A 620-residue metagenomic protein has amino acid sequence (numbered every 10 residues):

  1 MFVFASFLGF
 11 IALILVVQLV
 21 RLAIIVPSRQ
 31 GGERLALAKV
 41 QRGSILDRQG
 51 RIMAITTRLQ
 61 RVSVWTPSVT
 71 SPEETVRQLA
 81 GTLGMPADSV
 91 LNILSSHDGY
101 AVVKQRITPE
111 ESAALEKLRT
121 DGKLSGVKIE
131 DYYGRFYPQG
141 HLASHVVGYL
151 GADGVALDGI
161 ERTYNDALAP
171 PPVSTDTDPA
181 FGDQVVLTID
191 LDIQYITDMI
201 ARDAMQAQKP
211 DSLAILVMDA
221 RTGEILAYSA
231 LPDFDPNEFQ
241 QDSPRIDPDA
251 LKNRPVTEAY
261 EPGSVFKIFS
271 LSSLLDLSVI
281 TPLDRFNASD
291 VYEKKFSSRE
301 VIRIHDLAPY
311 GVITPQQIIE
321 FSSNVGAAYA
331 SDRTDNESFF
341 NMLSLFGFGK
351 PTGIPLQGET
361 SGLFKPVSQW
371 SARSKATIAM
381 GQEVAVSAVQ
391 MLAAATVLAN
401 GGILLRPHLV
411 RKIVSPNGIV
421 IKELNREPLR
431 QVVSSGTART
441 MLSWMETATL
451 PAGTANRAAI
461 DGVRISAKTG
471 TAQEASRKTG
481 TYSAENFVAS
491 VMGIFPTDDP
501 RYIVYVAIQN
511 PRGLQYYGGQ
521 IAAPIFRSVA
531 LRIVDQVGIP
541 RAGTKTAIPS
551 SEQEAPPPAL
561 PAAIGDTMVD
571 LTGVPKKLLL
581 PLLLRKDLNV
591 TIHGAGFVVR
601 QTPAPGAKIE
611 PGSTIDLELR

Functional and structural regions predicted by a protein language model:
M1-Q241, A259, E337-K350, G358 (+6 more regions): Periplasmic/cell-envelope proteins involved in peptidoglycan metabolism and beta-lactam response
A54, A220-S264, F269-I508: Beta-lactam-recognizing serine transpeptidase/beta-lactamase-like catalytic domain environment
A101-G122, K128-H141, H145, Y149 (+10 more regions): Conserved SxxK-family serine transpeptidase/carboxypeptidase catalytic domain of penicillin-binding proteins
A167-D178, L363-S368, Q553-P556: Flexible hinge/switch segments at interdomain interfaces of large molecular machines
T177-D183, P248-P255, I564: Bateman (tandem CBS) regulatory domains
V590-P611: BRCT (BRCA1 C-terminal) domain core and associated BRCT-interaction motifs
I609-R620: Conserved "repeat-terminator" motif of extracellular CCP/Sushi domains
